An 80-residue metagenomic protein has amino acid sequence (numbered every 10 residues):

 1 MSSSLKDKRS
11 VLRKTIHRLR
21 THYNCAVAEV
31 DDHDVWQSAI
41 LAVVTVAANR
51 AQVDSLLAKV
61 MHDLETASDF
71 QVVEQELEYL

Functional and structural regions predicted by a protein language model:
M1-D7, H33-V35, A48, Y79: A broad, low-specificity signal for short, low-complexity segments enriched in glycine/proline and polar/charged
M1-T21, A26, D63, A67: N-terminal first-folded block
D7, I40-A42, L56-A58: Surface-exposed beta-strand edges and their flanking turn/coil or helix-capping segments
V11, R18, H33-W36, F70 (+1 more regions): A generic structural micro-environment signature that highlights single residues at secondary-structure boundaries
H22, I40, E74: Broad gene-expression machinery/nucleic-acid interaction feature
C25-D31, V72-E74: A short linear hydrophobic-aromatic micro-motif
A28-N49: Short, charge-patterned binding micro-sites
T45-L80: C-terminal structural segments of small proteins and small subunits
